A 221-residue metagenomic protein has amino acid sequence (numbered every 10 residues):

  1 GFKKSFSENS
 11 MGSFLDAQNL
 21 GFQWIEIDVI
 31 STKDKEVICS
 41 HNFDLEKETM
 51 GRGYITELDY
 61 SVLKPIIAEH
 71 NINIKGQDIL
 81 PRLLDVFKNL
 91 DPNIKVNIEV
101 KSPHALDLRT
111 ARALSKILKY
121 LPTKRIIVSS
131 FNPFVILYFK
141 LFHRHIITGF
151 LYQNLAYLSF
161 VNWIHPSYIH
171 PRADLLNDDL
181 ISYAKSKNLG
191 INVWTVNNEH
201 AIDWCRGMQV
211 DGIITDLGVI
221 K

Functional and structural regions predicted by a protein language model:
G1-K221: Phosphate-group recognition and catalysis centered on beta-loop-alpha active-site segments
